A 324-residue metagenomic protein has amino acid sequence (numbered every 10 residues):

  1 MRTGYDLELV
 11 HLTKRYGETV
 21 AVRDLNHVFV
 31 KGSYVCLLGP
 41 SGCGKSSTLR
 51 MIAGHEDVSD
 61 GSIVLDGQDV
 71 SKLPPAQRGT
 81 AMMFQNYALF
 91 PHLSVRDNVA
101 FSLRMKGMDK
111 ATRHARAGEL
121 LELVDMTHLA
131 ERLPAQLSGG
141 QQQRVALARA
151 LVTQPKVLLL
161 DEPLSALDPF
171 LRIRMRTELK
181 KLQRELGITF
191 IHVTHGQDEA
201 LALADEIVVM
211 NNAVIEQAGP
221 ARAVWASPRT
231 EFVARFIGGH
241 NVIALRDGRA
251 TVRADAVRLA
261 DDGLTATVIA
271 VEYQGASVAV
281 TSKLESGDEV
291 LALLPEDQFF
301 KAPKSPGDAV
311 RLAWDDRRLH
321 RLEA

Functional and structural regions predicted by a protein language model:
L38-P40: The feature captures the beta-strand-to-loop junction immediately N-terminal to the Walker
S46-L49, V145: ABC ATPase nucleotide-binding domain helices that frame the ATP-binding cleft
A53: Helix-to-loop junction immediately C-terminal to a conserved catalytic motif
G61-Q68: Conserved ABC transporter NBD signature motif
P75-R229: ABC ATPase nucleotide-binding domains
H240, R249-A324: Non-catalytic connector elements of ABC transporters
